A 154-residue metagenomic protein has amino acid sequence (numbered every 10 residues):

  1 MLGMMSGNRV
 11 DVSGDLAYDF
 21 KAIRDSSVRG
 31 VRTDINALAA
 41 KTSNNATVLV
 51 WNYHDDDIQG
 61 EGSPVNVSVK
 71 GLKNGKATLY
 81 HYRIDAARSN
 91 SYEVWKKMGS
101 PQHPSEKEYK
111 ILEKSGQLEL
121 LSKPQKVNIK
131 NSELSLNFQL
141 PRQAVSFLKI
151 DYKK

Functional and structural regions predicted by a protein language model:
M1-S27: Catalytic cores of secreted or luminal carbohydrate-active enzymes
L2-S6, V69, E113: Hydrophobic, Leu/Ile/Phe/Ala-enriched alpha-helical segments that form helix-helix packing faces
G7-V12, S89-N90, K153-K154: Short, charged low-complexity linker/loop segments at the C-terminal edge of domains
V10-F20, S63-V69, K123-I129, F138: Generic detection of short hydrophobic beta-strand segments and adjacent strand-loop junctions
V12-D15, R32-T33, N45-T47, P101-H103 (+1 more regions): Generic detector of short, locally flexible boundary/turn motifs and exposed helical patches
S27-G75, H81-W95, R142-K149: Carbohydrate-binding surface patches
L72-N131, S135: Acidic, Ser/Thr/Pro-rich beta/coil linker or hinge segments at domain junctions
N128-K154: Beta-strand-rich recognition/accessory modules
